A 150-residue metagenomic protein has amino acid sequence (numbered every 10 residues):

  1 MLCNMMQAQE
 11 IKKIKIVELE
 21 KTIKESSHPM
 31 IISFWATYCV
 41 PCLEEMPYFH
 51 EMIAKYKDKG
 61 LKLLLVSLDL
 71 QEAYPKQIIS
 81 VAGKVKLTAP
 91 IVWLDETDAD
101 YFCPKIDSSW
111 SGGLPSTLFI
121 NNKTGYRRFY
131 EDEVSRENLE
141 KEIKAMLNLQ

Functional and structural regions predicted by a protein language model:
M1-I14, M146, Q150: Bacterial Sec-dependent N-terminal signal peptides
E10-P29, I53: A short beta-strand-turn-helix
S27-M30, W35-Y38, L70, G113: Short pre-active-site segment immediately N-terminal to redox-active cysteine/selenocysteine motifs in thiol-based
H28, M46-S67, G83: Conserved helix-turn-beta segment immediately C-terminal to the redox Cys motif in thioredoxin-like folds
F34-Y48: Conserved redox-active cysteine motifs that mediate thiol-disulfide chemistry, especially di-cysteine Cys-X(1-2)-Cys
G60-P75, L87-T97: Thiol-based oxidoreductase modules, predominantly thioredoxin-like and allied folds used for disulfide exchange
V81-L114: Short, internal strand/loop/helix patches that form the active-site neighborhood or redox-interaction surface
S116-Q150: Thiol-/selenol-based redox modules, centered on thioredoxin-like and closely related oxidoreductase domains
